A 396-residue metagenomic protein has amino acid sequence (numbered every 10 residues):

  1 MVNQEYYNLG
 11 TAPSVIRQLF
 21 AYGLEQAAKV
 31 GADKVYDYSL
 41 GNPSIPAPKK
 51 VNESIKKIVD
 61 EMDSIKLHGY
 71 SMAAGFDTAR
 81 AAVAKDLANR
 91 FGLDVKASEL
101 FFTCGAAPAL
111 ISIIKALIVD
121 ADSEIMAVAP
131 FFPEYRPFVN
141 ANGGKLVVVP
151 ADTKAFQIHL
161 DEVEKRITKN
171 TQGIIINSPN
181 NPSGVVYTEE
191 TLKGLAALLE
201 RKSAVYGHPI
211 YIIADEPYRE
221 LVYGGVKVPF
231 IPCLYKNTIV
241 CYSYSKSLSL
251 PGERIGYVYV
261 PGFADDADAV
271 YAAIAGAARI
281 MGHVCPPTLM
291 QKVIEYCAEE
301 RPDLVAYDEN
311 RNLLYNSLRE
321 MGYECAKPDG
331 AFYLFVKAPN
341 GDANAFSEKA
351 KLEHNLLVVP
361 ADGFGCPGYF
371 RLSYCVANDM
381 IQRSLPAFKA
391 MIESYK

Functional and structural regions predicted by a protein language model:
M1-L19, Q26-D60, A74, T78 (+1 more regions): PLP-dependent class I/II
D63: Alpha-helical substrate-binding/gating segment
K66-L67: Pre-Walker A segment
